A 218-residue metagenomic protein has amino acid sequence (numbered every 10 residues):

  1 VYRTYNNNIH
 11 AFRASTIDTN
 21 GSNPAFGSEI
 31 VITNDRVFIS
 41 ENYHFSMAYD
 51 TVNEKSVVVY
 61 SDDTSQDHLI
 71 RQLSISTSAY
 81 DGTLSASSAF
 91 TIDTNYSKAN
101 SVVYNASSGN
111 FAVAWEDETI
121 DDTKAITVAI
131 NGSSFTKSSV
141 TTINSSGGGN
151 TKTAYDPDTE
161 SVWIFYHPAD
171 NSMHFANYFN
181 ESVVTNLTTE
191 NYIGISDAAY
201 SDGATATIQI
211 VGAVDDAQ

Functional and structural regions predicted by a protein language model:
Y2, I9-N23, Y43-F45, T51-N53 (+10 more regions): Extracellular receptor-binding modules and their adjoining Ser/Thr/Gly/Asp/Asn-rich linkers
R3-T4, N34-I39, S46-Y49, Y60-T64 (+6 more regions): Tandem-repeat/low-complexity and Cys-motif detector
N7-N8, D35, S56, F111 (+1 more regions): N-terminal cationic leader/targeting segments used for protein routing and processing
T16-I39, L73-N95, I130-S146, N180-V183: Trp- and S/T/G-rich repeat-edge/linker motifs of beta-rich repeat architectures
S56-V58, F111-V113, V162-I164: Hydrophobic beta-strand positions that form the internal "hydrophobic ladder" of WD40/Gbeta-like beta-propeller blades
S65, A79, I120, S134 (+1 more regions): Flexible, glycine-rich phosphate/dinucleotide-binding loops and adjacent beta-alpha linkers at cofactor/substrate
